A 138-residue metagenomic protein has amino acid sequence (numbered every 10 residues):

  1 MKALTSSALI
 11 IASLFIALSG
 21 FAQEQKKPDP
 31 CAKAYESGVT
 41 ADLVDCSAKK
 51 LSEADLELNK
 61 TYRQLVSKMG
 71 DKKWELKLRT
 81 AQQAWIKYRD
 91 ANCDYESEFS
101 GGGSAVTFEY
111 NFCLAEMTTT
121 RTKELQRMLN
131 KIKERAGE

Functional and structural regions predicted by a protein language model:
M1-I10: Bacterial N-terminal signal peptides that target proteins for export
I10-S13, L129: Short, linear, compositionally biased motifs with a strong N-terminal bias
A17-S19: N-terminal signal peptide c-region/cleavage motif recognized by signal peptidases
F21-E138: N-terminal alpha-helical modules
